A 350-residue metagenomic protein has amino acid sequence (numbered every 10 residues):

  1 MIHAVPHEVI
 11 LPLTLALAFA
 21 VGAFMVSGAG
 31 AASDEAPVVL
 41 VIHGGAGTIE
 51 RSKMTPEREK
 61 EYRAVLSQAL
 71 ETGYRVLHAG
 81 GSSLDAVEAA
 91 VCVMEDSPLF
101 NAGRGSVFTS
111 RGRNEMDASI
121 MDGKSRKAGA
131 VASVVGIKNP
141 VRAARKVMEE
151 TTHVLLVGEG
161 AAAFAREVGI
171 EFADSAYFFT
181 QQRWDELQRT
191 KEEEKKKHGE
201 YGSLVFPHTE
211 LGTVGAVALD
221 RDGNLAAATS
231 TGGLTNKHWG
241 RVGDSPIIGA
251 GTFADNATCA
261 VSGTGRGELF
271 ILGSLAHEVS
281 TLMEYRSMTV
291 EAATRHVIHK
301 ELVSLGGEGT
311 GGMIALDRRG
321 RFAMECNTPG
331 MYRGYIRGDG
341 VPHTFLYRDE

Functional and structural regions predicted by a protein language model:
M1-V9: N-terminal secretory signal peptides that target proteins for export/translocation
I10-F24: Bacterial N-terminal signal peptides
A18, A29-G30: Cleavable N-terminal signal peptides
A31-E350: Alpha/propeptide regions of enzymes that mature by internal proteolysis
